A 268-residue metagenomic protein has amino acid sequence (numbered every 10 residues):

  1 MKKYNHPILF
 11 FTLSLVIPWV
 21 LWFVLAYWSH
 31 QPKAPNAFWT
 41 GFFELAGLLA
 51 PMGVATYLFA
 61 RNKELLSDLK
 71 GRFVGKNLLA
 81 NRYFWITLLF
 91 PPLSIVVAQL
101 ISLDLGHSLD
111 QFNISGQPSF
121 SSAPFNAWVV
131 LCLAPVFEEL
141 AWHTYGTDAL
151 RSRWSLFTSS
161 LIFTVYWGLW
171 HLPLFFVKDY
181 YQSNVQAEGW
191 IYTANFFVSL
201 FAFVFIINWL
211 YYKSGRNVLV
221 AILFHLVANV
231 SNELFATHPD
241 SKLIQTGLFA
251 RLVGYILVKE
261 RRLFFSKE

Functional and structural regions predicted by a protein language model:
K3-P135, F163, E233-E268: Specific transmembrane helices
V20, V136-A141, Y145, L150 (+4 more regions): Active-site His/Glu-centered metal-binding helix of metallohydrolases
L88, L131-V136, G168, F196-F201: Residue-level hotspots within the lipid-embedded alpha helices of multi-pass solute transporters
V97, L133, G146, F203-I207: Hydrophobic/aromatic residues in alpha-helical transmembrane segments
I114-W128, S160, Q182-F196: Active-site-proximal inter-transmembrane loops
F137-Y166, Y212-N217: Membrane-interface helix/loop boundary segments of multi-pass membrane proteins
A141, Y145-G146, V177-E188: Membrane-interface interhelical connector segments
V185-A250: Functionally important transmembrane alpha-helices
